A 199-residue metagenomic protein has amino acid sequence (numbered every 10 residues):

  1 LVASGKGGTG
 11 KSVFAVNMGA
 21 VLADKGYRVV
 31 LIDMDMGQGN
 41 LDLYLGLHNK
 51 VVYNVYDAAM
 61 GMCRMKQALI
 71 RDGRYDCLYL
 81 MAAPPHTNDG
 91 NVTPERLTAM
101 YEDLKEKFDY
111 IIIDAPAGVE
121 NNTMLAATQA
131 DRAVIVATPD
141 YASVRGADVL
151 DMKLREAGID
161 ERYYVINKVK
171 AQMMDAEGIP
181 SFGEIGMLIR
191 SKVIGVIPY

Functional and structural regions predicted by a protein language model:
L1, L80-A82, V165: Soluble periplasmic/extracytoplasmic beta-strand elements of cell-envelope proteins
L1-M36, L104: Walker A/P-loop phosphate-binding motif and the immediately C-terminal alpha-helix
S4, D33, A82-P85, A115 (+1 more regions): Flexible glycine-/small-residue-rich
K6, M36, P85, D140 (+1 more regions): Short, glycine/serine-rich, charged loops/turns that create anion-binding and catalytic segments at active sites
G7, A58, M81, D114 (+2 more regions): Residue-level signature of catalytic and energy-coupling elements of molecular machines, predominantly ATP/GTP-dependent
L31-E106: P-loop/Walker-type NTP enzyme "switch/lid" segment
E95, A99, D103-E106, Y110 (+1 more regions): Conserved catalytic-core segment of NTP-binding enzymes
